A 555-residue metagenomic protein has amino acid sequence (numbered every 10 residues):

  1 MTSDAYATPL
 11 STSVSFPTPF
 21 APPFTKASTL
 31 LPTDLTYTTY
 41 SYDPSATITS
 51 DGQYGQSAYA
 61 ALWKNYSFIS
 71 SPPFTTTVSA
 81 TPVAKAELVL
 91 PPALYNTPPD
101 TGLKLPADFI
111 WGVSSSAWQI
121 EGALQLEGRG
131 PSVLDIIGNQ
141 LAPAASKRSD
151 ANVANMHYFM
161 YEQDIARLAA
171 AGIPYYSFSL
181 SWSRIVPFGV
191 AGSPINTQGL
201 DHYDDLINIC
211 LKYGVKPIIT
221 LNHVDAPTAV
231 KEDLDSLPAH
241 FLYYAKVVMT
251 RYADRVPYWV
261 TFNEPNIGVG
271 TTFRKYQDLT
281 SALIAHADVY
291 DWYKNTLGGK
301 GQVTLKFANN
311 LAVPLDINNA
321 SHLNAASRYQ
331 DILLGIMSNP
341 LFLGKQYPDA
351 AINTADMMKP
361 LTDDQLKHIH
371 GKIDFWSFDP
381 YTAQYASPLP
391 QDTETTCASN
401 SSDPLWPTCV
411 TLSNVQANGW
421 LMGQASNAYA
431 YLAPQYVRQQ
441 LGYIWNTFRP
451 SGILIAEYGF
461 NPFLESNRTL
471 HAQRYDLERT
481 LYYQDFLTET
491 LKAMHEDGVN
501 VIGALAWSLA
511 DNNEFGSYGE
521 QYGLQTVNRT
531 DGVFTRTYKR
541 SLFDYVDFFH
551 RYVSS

Functional and structural regions predicted by a protein language model:
T2-D108, G112-E127, P131-G138, G189-V190 (+1 more regions): Active-site region of glycoside hydrolase catalytic domains
F109, M156-S181, L206, K216 (+3 more regions): Catalytic domains of carbohydrate-active enzymes, especially glycoside hydrolases
S132-A166, A171: Aromatic- and Gly/Pro-rich amphipathic surface segment
A144, M156-H157, F188, I195-Q198 (+3 more regions): Chitinase-like catalytic core of GlcNAc-active glycosidases
N152-V153, P194-I195, D201, D278 (+1 more regions): A generic structural signal for short
M160, Q198, H202, H240 (+1 more regions): Alpha-helical initiation/capping and key positions within long helical/coiled-coil segments
A171-L200, V215: Aromatic-lined carbohydrate-binding/catalytic grooves of carbohydrate-active enzymes
